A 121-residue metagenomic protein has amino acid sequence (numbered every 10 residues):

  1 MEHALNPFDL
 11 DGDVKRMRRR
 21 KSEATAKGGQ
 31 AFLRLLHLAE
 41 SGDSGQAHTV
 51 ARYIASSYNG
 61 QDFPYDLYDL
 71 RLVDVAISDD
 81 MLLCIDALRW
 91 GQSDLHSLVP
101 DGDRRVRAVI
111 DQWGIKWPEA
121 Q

Functional and structural regions predicted by a protein language model:
E2-A51: Short terminal alpha-helical segments
L36, E40, Y58, I110 (+1 more regions): A structural signal for well-ordered alpha-helices, especially hydrophobic packing surfaces of coiled-coils
H37, T49-G60, L83, A87: Short, hydrophobic/amphipathic alpha-helical patches that form generic packing surfaces within helical domains
H48-R52, Y65-L70: Short coil/turn segments at secondary-structure boundaries
D66-Q121: Polybasic, proline/glycine-rich intrinsically disordered low-complexity segments
